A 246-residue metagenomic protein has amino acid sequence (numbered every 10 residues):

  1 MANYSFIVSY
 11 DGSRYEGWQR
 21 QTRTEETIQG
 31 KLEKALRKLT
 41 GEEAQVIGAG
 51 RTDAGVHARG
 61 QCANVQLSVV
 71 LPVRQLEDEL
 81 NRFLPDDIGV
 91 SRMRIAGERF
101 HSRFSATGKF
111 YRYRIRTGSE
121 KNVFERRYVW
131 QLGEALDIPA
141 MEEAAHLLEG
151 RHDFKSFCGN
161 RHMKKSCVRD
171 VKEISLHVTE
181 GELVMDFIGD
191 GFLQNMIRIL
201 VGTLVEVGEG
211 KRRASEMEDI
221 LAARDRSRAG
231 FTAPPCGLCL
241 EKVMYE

Functional and structural regions predicted by a protein language model:
M1-E246: Structured-RNA-binding interfaces characteristic of tRNA pseudouridine synthases
